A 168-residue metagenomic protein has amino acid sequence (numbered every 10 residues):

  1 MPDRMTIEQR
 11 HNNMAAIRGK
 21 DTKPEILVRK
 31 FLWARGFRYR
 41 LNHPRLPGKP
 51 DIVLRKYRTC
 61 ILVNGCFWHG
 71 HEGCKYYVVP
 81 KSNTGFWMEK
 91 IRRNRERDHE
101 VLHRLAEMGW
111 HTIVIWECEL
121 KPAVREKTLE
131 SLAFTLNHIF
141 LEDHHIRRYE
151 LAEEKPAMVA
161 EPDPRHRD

Functional and structural regions predicted by a protein language model:
M1-V114, C118-D168: Nucleic-acid endo/exonuclease domains
